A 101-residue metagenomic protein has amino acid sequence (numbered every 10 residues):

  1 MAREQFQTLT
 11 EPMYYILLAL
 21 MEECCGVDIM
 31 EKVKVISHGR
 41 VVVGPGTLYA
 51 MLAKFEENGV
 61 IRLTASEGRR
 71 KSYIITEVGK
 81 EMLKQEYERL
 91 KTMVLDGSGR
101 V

Functional and structural regions predicted by a protein language model:
M1-Q7, R69, M93: Intrinsically disordered, low-complexity serine/threonine- and proline-rich regulatory segments
R3-T47: N-terminal helix-turn-helix DNA-binding core of bacterial DNA-binding proteins
T47-L48, G79: Helical "lid/switch" subdomain of P-loop NTPase nucleotide-binding domains
L48-F55: Basic amphipathic alpha-helical segments that dock to polyanions
E56-G68, I74: Beta-hairpin "wing" of winged helix-turn-helix
G68-E86: Basic, amphipathic "hinge/linker" alpha-helix immediately C-terminal to the N-terminal HTH DNA-binding motif
K84-V101: Amphipathic alpha-helical dimerization/coiled-coil segments that flank or bridge DNA-binding/regulatory modules
